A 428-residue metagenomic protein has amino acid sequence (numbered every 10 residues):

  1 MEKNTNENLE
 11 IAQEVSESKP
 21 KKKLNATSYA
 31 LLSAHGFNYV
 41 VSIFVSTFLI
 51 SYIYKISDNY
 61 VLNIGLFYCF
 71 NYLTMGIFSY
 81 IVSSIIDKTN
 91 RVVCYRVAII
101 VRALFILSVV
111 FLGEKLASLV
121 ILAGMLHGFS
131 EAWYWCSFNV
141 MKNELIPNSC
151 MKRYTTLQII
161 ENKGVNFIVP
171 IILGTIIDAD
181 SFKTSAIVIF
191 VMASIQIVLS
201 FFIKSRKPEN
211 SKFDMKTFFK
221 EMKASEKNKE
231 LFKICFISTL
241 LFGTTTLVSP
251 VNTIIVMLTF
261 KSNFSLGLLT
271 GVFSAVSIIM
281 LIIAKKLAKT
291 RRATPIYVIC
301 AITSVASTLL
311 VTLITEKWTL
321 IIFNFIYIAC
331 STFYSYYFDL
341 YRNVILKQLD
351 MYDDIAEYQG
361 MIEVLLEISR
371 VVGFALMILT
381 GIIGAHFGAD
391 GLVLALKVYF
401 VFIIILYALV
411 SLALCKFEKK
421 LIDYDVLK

Functional and structural regions predicted by a protein language model:
E10-S28, S205-S238, K428: Juxtamembrane intracellular "pre-TM" segments in multi-pass secondary transporters
S16-G76, K229-G271: Helix-loop boundary and gating motifs at the non-cytosolic
A30-S46, Y68-V82, V101, A123-I177 (+4 more regions): Substrate-agnostic recognition of the 12-TM MFS/MFS-like secondary transporter fold
T47-K55, I168-A186, L258, V372-A395: Transmembrane alpha-helix termini and helix-breaking/packing motifs in multi-pass membrane transporters
V93-S108, P295-L310: Structural signature of the two symmetry-related core transmembrane helices
F111-A123, T312-Y327, Y334: Helix-loop junctions at membrane interfaces in 12-TM secondary transporters
S185-F202, L394-L414: Symmetry-related core transmembrane helices of the 12-TM Major Facilitator Superfamily/SLC fold
V198-D214, L412-D425: Helix-loop junctions on the cytosolic side of multi-pass membrane transporters, especially the intracellular loop
